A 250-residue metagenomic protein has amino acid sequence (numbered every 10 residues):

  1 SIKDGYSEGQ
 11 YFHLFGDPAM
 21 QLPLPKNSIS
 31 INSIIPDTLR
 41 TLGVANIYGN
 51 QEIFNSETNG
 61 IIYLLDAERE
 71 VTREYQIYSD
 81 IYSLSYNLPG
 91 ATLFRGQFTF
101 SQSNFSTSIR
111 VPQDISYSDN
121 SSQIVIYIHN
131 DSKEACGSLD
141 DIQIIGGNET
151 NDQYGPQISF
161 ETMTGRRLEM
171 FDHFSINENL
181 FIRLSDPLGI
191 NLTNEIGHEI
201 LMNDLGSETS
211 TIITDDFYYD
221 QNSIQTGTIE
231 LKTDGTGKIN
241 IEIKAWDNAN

Functional and structural regions predicted by a protein language model:
S1-F54, L139, G146: Caspase-like cysteine protease fold
N27-I29, N151-F160: Proline-centered linker/hinge motifs at extracellular inter-domain junctions
D37-V44, R166-N177: Short, solvent-exposed loop/linker segments at the N-terminal edge of repeated beta-sheet extracellular domains
F54-I62: Short, ordered, surface-exposed loop/turn motifs in non-cytosolic proteins
Y63-D66, E70-I144, T162-G165, S175 (+1 more regions): Long, low-complexity serine/threonine/glycine- and acidic-rich segments characteristic of extracellular
N148-N151, H198: Membrane-proximal interfacial segments on either side of biological membranes
